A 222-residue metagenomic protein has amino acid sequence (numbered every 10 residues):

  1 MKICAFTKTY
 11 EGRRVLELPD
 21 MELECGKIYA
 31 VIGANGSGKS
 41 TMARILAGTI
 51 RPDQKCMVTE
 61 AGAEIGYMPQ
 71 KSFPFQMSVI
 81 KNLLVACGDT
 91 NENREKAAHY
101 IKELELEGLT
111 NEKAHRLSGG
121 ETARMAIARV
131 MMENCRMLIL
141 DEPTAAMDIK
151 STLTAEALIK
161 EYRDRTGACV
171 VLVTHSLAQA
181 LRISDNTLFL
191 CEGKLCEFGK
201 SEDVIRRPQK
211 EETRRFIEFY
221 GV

Functional and structural regions predicted by a protein language model:
K71-K81, V85: Conserved catalytic motifs of ABC-family nucleotide-binding domains
R94-L109: Conserved ABC ATPase "signature" region
K113-L117, E121: Conserved ABC ATPase signature
L138-D141: Catalytic Walker B motif of ABC-type/P-loop ATPase nucleotide-binding domains
T174-H175: H-loop/switch region of ABC-family ATPase nucleotide-binding domains
E202-V222: C-terminal boundary and immediately downstream tail of ABC-type ATPase nucleotide-binding domains
